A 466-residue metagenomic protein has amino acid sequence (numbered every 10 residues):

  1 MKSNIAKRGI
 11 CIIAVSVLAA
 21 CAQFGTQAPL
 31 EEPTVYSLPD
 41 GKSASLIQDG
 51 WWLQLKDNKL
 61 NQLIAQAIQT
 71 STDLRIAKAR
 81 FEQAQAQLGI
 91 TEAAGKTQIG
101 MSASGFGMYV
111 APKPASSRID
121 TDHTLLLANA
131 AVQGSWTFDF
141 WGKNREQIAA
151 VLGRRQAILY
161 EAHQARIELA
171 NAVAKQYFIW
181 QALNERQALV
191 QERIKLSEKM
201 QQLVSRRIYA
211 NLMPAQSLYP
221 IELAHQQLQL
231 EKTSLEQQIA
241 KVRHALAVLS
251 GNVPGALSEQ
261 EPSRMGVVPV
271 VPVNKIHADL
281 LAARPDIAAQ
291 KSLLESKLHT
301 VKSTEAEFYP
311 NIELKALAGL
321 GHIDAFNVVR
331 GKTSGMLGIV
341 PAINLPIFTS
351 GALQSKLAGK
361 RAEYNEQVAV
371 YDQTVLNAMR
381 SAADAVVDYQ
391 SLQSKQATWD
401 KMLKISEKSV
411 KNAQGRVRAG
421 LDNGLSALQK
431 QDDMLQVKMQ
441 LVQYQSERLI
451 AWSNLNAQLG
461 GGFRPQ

Functional and structural regions predicted by a protein language model:
K2-Q69, A128, L152, E236-A282 (+2 more regions): Terminal intrinsically disordered/low-complexity segments used for targeting and assembly
S3, N144, Y160-I276, D388 (+4 more regions): Periplasmic alpha-helical coiled-coil/stalk elements that build and connect Gram-negative outer-membrane
L60-Q62, Q83, L127-N129, K175 (+2 more regions): Transmembrane beta-barrel architecture of outer-membrane proteins
L63, T70, A77, T137 (+22 more regions): Amphipathic alpha-helical coiled-coil segments and their boundaries
G95-T124, S135-Q164, E307-L337, L345-A358 (+1 more regions): Small/polar (Gly/Ser/Thr/Ala-rich) solvent-exposed segments that form structured loops/beta-strands/short helices used
A128-G134, I276, L337-I343: Hydrophobic, lipid-facing positions within transmembrane beta-strands of outer-membrane proteins
I208-L212, V417-L421, Q458-G462: A short glycine-centered flexible hinge/capping loop motif at secondary-structure junctions
